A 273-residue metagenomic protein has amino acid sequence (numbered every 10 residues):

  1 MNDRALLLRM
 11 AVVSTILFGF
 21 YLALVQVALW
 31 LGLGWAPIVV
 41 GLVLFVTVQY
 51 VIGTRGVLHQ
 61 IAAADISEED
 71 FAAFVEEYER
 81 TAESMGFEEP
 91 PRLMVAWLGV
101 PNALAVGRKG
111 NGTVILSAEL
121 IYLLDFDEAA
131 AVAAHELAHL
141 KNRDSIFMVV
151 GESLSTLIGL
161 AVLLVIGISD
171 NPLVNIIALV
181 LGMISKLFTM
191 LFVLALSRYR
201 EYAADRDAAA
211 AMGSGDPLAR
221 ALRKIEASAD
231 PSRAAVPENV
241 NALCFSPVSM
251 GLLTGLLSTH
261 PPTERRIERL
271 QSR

Functional and structural regions predicted by a protein language model:
M1-N102, S155-Y199, E226-D230: Hydrophobic or amphipathic, alpha-helical segments that drive membrane association/targeting
T54, Y78, A103, L116 (+4 more regions): Residue-level signature of catalytic and energy-coupling elements of molecular machines, predominantly ATP/GTP-dependent
F87-N111, A208-R273: Active-site-proximal gating segments in proteases and membrane effectors
P101-D125, R143: Active-site scaffold of zinc-dependent metalloenzymes
E119, F126-D127, A131-E136: Cytosol/matrix-facing amphipathic helices and coiled-coil assembly/linker segments of eukaryotic membrane proteins
A133, L137-K141, A203, D207: Active-site His/Glu-centered metal-binding helix of metallohydrolases
L137-S153: Catalytic Zn2+-binding segment of zinc metalloproteases
L173, R200-R206, A210: Soluble catalytic domains of enzymes that build or remodel membrane lipids, polysaccharides, and related
